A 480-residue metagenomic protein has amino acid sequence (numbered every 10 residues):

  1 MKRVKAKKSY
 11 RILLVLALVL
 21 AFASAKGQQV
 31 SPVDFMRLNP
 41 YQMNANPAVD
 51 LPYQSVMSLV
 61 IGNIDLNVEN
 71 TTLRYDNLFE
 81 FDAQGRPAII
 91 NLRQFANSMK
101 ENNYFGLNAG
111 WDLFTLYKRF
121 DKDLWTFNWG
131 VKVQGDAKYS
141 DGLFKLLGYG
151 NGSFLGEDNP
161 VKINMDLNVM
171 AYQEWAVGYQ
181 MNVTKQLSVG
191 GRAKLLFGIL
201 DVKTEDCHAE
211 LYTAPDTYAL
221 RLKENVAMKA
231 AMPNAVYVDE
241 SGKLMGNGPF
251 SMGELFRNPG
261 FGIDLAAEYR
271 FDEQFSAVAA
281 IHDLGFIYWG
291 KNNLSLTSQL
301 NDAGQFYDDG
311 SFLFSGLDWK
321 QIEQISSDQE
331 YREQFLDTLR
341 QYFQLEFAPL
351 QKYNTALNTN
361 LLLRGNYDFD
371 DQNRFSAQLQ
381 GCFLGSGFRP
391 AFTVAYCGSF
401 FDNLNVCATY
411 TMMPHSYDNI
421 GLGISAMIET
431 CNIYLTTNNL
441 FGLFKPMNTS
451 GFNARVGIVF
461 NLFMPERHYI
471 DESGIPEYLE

Functional and structural regions predicted by a protein language model:
K26-V133, A137: N-terminal, post-signal peptide beta-strand-biased segments of exported outer-membrane/organellar beta-barrel and other
Y41-M43, L107-D112, V169-W175, P259-I263 (+4 more regions): Residues that define the transmembrane beta-barrel architecture of outer-membrane proteins
P47-V49, A109-K118, F127, W175-V183 (+7 more regions): Residues on the lipid-exposed face of transmembrane beta-strands in outer-membrane beta-barrel proteins
S55-M57, D123-W125, Q186-V189, Q274-A277 (+4 more regions): Repeated loop/turn-to-beta-strand initiation elements of outer-membrane beta-barrel proteins
L59-I61, F127-W129, V189-G191, A267 (+8 more regions): Membrane-embedded beta-strand positions of outer-membrane beta-barrel proteins
N63-N67, V131-G135, L195-I199, I281-Y288 (+5 more regions): Transmembrane beta-strands of outer-membrane beta-barrel pores
E101-F105, K138-A171, A231-Y237, T409-E480: Outer-membrane beta-barrel translocator/channel fold
M252, Q372-F383, F392, D402-H415 (+2 more regions): Transmembrane beta-strand segments that form the barrel wall of outer-membrane beta-barrel proteins
